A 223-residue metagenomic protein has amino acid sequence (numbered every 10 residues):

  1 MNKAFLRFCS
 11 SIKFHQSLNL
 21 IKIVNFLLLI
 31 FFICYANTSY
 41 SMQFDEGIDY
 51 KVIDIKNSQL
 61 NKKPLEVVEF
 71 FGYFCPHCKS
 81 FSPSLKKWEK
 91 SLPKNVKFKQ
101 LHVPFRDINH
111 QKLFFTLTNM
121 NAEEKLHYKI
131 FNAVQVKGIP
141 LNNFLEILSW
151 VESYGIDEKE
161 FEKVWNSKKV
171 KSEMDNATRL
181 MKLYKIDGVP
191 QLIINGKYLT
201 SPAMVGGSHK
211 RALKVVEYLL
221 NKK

Functional and structural regions predicted by a protein language model:
A4-F8, I12-Q16, I33-D107, T178 (+1 more regions): Extracytoplasmic thiol/disulfide redox context detector
V24-Y35: Bacterial N-terminal signal peptides
L65, P76-K79, D107-I108, M120-E124 (+3 more regions): Soluble non-cytosolic domains of exported or imported proteins
E69, S80, S84-K87, I108 (+7 more regions): Extracytoplasmic/secreted proteins, especially bacterial periplasmic and envelope-associated proteins
Y73-P76, V103-D107, N132-V136, V170 (+1 more regions): Solvent-exposed loop/turn segments at secondary-structure junctions within structured extracellular/periplasmic domains
F74, E89-L92, L117-N121, V134-G138 (+5 more regions): Sec/Tat-exported extracytoplasmic proteins
L92-M120, E124-E152: Structural microenvironment flanking redox-active thiols in thiol-disulfide oxidoreductases
Y154-K223: C-terminal cap of thioredoxin/glutaredoxin-like
